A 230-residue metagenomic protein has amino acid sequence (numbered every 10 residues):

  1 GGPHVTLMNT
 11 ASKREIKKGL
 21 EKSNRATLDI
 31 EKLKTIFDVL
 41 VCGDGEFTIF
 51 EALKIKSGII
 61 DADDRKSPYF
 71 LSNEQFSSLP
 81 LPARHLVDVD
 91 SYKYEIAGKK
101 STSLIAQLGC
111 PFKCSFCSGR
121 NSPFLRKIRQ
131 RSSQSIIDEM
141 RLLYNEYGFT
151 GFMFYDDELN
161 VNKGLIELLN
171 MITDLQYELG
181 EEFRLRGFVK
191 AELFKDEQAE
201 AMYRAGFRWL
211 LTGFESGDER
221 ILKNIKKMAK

Functional and structural regions predicted by a protein language model:
G1-E139, E146-G148: Acidic, low-complexity intrinsically disordered segments
S77, L81-K230: Radical SAM [4Fe-4S] cluster-binding motif and immediate context
